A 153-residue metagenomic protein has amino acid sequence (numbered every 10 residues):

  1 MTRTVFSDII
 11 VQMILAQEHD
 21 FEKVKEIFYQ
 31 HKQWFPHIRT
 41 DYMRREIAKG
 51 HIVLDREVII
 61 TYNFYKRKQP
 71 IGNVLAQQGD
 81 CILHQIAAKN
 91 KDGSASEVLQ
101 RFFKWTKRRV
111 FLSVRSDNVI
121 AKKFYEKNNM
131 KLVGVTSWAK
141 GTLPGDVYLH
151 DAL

Functional and structural regions predicted by a protein language model:
F6-H37: Short amphipathic alpha-helix that is part of the acyltransferase structural core
K32-V53: Active-site rim helix/loop that mediates acceptor-substrate recognition in acyltransferases
K49-N63: Conserved beta-hairpin
I60-Q85, N90, A139-L143: Conserved acyl-donor/pantetheine-binding loop and adjacent beta-alpha core of acyl/acetyltransferases and related
A88-W105, K122-K127: Conserved acetyl-CoA-binding loop-helix of GNAT-fold acetyltransferases
W105-S116: Conserved GNAT acetyl-CoA-binding A-motif
S116-N118, V135-L153: C-terminal "cap" of GNAT-fold acetyltransferases
E126-T136: Conserved acetyl-CoA-binding loop of GNAT-fold acetyltransferases
